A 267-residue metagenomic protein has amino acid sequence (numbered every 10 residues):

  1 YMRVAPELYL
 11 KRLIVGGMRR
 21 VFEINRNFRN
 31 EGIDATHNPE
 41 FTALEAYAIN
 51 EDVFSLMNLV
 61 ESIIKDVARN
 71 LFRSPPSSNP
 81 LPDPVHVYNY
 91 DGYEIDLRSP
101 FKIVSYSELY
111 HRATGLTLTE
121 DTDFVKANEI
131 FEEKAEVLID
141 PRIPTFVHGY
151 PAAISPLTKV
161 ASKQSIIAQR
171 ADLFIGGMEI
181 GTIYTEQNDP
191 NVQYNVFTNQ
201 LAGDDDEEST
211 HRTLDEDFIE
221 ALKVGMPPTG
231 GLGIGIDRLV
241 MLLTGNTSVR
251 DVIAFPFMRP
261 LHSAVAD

Functional and structural regions predicted by a protein language model:
Y1-S55, L59-K65, P100-D267: A translation/RNA-centric and nucleic-acid-associated enzymatic feature enriched in Class II aminoacyl-tRNA synthetases
N38, V87-Y88: Long, low-complexity, charge-biased intrinsically disordered regions
D66-P76, P80-H86: Flexible helix-coil linker/hinge segments at domain or subdomain boundaries
L71, D96, T117: Conserved, well-structured core segments that form or line functional sites
N89-F101: Extended, non-catalytic structural segments that build the interaction scaffolds of large macromolecular assemblies
